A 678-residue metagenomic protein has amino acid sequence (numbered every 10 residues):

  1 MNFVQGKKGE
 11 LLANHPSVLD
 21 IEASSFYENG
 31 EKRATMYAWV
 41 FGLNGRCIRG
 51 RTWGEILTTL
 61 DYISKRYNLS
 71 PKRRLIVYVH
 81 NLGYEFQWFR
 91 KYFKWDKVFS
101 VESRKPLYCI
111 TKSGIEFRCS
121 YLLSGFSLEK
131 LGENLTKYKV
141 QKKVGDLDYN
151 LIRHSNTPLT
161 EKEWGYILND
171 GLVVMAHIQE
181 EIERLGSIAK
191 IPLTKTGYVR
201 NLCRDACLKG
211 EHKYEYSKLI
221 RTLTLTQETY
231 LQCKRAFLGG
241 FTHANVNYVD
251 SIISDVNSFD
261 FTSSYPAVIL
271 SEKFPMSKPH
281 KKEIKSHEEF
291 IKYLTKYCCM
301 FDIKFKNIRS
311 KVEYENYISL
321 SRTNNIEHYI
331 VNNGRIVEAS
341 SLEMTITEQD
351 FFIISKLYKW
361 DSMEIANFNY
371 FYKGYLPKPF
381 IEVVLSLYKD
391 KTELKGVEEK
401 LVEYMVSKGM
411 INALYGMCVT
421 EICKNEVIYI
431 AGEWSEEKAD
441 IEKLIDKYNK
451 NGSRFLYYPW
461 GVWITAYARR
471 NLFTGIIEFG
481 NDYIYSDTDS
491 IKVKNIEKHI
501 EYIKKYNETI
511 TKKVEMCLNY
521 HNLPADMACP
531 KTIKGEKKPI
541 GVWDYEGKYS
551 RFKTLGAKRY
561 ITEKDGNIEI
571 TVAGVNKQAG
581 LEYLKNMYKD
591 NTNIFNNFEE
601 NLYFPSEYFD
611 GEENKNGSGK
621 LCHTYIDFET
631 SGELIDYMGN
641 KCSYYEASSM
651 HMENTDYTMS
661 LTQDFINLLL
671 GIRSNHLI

Functional and structural regions predicted by a protein language model:
M1-G9: A short, compositionally biased domain-edge/stem linker segment
G9-V18, Y27-H80, F86-I678: Conserved acidic
S24: Conserved Rossmann-like nucleotide-cofactor binding loop
